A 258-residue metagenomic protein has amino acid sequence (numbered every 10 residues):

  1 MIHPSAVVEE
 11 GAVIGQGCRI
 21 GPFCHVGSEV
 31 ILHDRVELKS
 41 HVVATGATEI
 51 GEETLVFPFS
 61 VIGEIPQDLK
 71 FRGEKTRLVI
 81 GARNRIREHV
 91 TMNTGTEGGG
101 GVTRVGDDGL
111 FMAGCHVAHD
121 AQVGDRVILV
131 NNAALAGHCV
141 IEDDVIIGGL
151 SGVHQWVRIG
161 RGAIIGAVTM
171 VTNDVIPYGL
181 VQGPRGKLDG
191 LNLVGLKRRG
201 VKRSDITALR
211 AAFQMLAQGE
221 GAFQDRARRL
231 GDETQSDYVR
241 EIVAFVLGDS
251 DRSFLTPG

Functional and structural regions predicted by a protein language model:
M1-K187: Structural signal for interior beta-strand "rungs" in well-ordered beta-sheet cores of soluble enzyme domains
M1-S5, E10-G11, Q16-G17, E53 (+7 more regions): Terminal amphipathic alpha-helical/low-complexity segments used for targeting or macromolecular assembly
